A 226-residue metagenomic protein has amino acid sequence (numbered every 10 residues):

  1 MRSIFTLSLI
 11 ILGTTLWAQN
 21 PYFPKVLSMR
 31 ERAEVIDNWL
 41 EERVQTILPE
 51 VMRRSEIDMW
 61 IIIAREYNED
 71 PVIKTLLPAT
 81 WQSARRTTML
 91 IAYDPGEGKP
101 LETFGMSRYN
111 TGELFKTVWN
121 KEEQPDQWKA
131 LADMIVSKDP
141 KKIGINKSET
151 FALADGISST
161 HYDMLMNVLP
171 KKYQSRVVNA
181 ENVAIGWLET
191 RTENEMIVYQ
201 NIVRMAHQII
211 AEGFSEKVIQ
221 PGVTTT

Functional and structural regions predicted by a protein language model:
M1-Q19: Bacterial Sec-dependent N-terminal signal peptides
Q19-S215, T224-T226: A composition/biophysics-driven feature that prefers long, compositionally simple stretches
